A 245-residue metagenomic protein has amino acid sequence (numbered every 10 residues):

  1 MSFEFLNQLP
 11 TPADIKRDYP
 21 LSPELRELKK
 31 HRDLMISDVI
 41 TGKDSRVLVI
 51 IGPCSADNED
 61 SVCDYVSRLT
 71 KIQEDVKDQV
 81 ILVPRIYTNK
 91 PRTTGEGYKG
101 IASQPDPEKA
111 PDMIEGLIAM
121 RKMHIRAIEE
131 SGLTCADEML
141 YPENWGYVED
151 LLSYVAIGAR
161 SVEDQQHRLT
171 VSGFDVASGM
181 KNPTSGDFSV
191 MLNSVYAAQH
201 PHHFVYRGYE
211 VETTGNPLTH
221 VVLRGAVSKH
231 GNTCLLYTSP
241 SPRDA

Functional and structural regions predicted by a protein language model:
L6-I40: N- or domain-start disorder-to-order transition segments that initiate the globular core
D33, V66-T70, R121-H124, H167: Generic structural signal for well-ordered alpha-helices, preferentially at hydrophobic/aromatic core positions
D38-D44, T213: Short glycine/proline-enriched loop/turn "hinge" motifs that connect secondary-structure elements and lie
G52: Conserved, mostly hydrophobic/aromatic
D57-Q73, D112-M120: Glycine-rich anion/phosphate-binding loops
E74-D78: Short helix-capping segments at alpha-helix termini
Q79-L236: Active-site-facing alpha/beta catalytic cores
Y237-A245: Single conserved hydrophobic/aromatic residue that forms the stacking wall/gate of nucleotide- or nucleobase-binding
